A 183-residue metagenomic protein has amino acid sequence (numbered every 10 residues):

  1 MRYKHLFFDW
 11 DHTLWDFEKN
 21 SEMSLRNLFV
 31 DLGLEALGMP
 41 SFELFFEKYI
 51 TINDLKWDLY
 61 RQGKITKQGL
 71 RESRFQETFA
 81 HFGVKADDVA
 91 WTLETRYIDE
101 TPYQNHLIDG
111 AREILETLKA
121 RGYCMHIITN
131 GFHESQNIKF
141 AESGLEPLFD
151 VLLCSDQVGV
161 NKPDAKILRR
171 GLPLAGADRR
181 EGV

Functional and structural regions predicted by a protein language model:
R2, N161-V183: Conserved Lys-Pro-Asp/Glu-containing loop-to-beta segment of HAD-superfamily phosphomonoesterases, centered on
R2-W10, L14-I108: N-terminal helical cap/lid subdomain that shapes the substrate entry/recognition surface in HAD-like hydrolases
H5-F7, H126, V183: Hydrophobic "anchor" residues on beta-strands that sit immediately upstream of conserved functional sites
L34, V84, L145, G176-A177: Helix N-cap/coil-helix junction residues
D87-D88, P147-V151, R179-V183: Short acidic capping loops at alpha-helix termini that bridge into adjacent secondary structure
T92-H106, A111-S143, L152-S155, N161: Substrate-recognition element of Asp-dependent hydrolases with the DxDx(T/V) motif
